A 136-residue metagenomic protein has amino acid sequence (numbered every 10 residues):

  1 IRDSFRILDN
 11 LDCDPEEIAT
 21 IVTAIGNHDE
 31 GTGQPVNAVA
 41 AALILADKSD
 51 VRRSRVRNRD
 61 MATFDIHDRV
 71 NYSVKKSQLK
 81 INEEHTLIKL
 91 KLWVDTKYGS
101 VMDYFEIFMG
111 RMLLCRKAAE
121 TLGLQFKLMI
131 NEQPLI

Functional and structural regions predicted by a protein language model:
I1-E83: Divalent metal-dependent catalytic cores for phosphoryl transfer on phosphate-bearing substrates
D50-I136: Terminal helices and disordered tails flanking the catalytic cores of nucleotide-processing hydrolases
